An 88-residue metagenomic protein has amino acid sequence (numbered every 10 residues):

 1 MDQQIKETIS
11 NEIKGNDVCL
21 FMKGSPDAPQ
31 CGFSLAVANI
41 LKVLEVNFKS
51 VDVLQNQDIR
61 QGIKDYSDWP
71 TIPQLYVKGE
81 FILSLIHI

Functional and structural regions predicted by a protein language model:
M1-N11: Short N-terminal or domain-adjacent regulatory/targeting segments
N11-L44: Local sequence-structure signature of Cys/Sec-based thiol-disulfide redox active-site neighborhoods
F21-K23, L54-N56, K78: Structured beta-strand/turn binding interfaces of compact recognition modules in eukaryotic regulators
V46-R60: Thiol-based oxidoreductase modules, predominantly thioredoxin-like and allied folds used for disulfide exchange
D65-T71: Thiol/disulfide oxidoreductase modules built on the thioredoxin-like
P73-I82: A short, hydrophobic beta-strand/beta-hairpin element that forms part of a small beta-sheet core
I86-I88: Conserved small/polar residues in nucleotide/adenosyl-binding loops
